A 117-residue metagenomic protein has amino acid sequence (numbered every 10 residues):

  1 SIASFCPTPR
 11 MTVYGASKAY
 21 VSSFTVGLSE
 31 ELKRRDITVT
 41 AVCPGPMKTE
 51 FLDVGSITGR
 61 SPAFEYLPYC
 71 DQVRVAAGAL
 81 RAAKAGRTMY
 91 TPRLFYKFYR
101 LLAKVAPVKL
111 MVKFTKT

Functional and structural regions predicted by a protein language model:
S1: Residue(s) in the substrate-gating loop at a strand-loop-helix junction that position the organic substrate next
S4-C6: Conserved catalytic-site region of short-chain dehydrogenase/reductase
T8-T12: Active-site loop immediately N-terminal to the catalytic Tyr-X3-Lys motif of short-chain dehydrogenase/reductase
S17: Active-site helix of classical SDR
Y20: Short, structured motif recognition centered on aromatic/hydrophobic residues
T25: A short, conserved alpha-helix in the catalytic core of glycosyltransferases
S29-L94: SDR active-site lid
G86-T117: A transmembrane-helix-recognition feature enriched in membrane-embedded lipid enzymes and envelope glyco-/phospholipid
